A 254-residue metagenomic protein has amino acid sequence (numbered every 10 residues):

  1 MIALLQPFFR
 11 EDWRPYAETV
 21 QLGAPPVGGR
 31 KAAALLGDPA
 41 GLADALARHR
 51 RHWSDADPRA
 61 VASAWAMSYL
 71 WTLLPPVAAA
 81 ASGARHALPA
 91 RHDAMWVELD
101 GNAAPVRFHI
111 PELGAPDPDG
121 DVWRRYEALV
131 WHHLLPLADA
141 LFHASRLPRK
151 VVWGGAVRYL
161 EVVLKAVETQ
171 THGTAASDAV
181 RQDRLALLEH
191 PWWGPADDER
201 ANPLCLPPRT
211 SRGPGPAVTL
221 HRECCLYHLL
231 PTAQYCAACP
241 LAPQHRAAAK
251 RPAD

Functional and structural regions predicted by a protein language model:
M1-A64: Generic N-terminal leader/targeting and pre-domain segments
Q6, R14, A24-P25, H190 (+3 more regions): Intrinsic-disorder/low-complexity coil detector
P39-G215: Hydrophobic, aromatic-lined core segments that form the binding pocket/scaffold for planar heteroaromatic ligands
V218: Conserved functional hotspots at enzyme active or ligand-binding sites that engage polyanionic ligands
H221-A233: Short Cys/His-rich zinc-binding micro-motifs
L230-D254: Iron-sulfur (Fe-S) cluster-binding segments and ferredoxin-like electron-carrier domains, especially [2Fe-2S]
